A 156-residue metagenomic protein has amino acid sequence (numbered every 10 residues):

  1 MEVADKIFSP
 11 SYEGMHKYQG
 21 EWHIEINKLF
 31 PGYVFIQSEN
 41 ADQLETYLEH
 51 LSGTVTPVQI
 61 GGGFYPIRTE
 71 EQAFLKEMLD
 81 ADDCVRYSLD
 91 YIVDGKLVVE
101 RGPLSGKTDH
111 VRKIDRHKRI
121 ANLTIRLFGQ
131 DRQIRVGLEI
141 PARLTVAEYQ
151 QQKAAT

Functional and structural regions predicted by a protein language model:
M1-K96, K113, K118, N122-T156: Acidic-enriched and Gly/Ser
R101-S105: Short, charged beta-turn/beta-strand-edge "cap" motif at the junction between a beta-strand and an adjacent loop
G106-I114: Short beta-strand-centered aromatic/proline hotspots
